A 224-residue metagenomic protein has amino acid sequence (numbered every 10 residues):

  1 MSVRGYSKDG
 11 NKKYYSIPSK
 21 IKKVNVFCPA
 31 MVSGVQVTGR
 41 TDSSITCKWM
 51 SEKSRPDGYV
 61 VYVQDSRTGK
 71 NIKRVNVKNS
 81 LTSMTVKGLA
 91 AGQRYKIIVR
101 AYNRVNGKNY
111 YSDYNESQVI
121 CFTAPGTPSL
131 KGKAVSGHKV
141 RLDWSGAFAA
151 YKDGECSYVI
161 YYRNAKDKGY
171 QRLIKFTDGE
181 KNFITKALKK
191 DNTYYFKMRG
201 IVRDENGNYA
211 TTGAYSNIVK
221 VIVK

Functional and structural regions predicted by a protein language model:
M1-N11, V86-G107, T185-G207: Beta-strand-rich modules
R4, K48-M50, Y62, R100 (+3 more regions): Residue-level recognition of well-ordered beta-strand positions that form the cores of beta-sheet-rich folds across
S7-D9, D65, N103-V105, V135 (+3 more regions): Acidic surface patches and DE-rich sequence motifs
K13-K53, A91, N109-A150, N208-K224: Pro/Thr/Ser/Gly-rich low-complexity, intrinsically disordered linker/stalk tracts
R40-D42, S54, V77-N79, G88-G92 (+3 more regions): Surface-exposed coil/turn segments at beta-strand junctions on protein surfaces, enriched
E52-R67, A147-G169: Solvent-exposed loop/turn segments flanking beta-strands in beta-repeat/beta-sandwich domains
T68-N76, K166-K175: Surface-exposed loop/edge segments in extracytoplasmic proteins
S80-M84, G179-I184: Short S/T/G- and acidic-enriched coil/turn segments that sit immediately N-terminal to beta-strands in beta-sandwich
